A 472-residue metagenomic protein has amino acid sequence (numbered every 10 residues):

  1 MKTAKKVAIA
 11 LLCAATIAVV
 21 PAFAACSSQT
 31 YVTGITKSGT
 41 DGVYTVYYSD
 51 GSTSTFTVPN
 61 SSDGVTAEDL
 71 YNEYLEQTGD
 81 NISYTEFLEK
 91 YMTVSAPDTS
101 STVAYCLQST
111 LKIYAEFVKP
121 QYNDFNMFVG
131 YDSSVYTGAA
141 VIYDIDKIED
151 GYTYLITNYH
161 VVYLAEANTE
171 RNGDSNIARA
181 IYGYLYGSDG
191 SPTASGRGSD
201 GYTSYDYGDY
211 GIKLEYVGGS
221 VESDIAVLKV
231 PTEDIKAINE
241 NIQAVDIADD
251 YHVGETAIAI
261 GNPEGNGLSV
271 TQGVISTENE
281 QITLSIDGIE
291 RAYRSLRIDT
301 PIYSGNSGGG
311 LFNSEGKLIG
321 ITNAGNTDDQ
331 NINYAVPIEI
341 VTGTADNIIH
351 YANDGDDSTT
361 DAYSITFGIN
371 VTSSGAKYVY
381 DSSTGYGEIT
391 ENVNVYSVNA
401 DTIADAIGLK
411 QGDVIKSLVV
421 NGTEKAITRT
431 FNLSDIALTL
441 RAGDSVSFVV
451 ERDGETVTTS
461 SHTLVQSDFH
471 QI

Functional and structural regions predicted by a protein language model:
M1-T30, T102-V103, L111-I113, Y154-L155 (+9 more regions): Gram-positive cell-envelope targeting signals
S27-T93: Collagen/collagen-like triple-helix sequence repeat recognition
A96-S100, Y122-I156, G211-K213, D246 (+3 more regions): A conserved glycine-rich beta-strand in the N-terminal activation segment of trypsin-fold
D98, A178-I181, L318-Y386: C-terminal cap/linker of serine protease catalytic domains
V129-Y131, V217-S223, K236, E278-L296 (+2 more regions): Gly/Ser-enriched beta-turn/beta-hairpin loop segments
D144-S223, E233: Catalytic-histidine neighborhood of serine endopeptidases, predominantly the chymotrypsin-like S1/PA family
Y159-D174, I235-I242, I260-G273, I282-G308 (+2 more regions): Active-site loop architecture of trypsin-fold serine endopeptidases
A226, P301, H350-A442, V449-E451 (+1 more regions): PDZ/PDZ-like groove recognition
